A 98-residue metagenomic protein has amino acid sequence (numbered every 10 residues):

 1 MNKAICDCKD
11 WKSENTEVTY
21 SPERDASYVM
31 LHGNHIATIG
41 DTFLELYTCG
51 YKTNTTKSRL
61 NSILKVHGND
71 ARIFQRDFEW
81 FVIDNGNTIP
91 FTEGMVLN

Functional and structural regions predicted by a protein language model:
M1-N98: Terminal leader/tail segments of proteins
